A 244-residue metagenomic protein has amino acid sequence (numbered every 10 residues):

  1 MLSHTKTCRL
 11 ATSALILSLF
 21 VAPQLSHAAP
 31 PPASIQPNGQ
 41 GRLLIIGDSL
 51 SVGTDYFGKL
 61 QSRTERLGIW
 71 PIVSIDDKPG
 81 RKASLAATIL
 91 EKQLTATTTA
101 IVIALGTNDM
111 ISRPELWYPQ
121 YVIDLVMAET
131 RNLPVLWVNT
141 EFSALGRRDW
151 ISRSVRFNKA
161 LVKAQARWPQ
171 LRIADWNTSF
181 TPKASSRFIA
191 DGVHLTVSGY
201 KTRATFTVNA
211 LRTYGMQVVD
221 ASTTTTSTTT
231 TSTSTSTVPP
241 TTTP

Functional and structural regions predicted by a protein language model:
L2-T12: Bacterial N-terminal signal peptides that target proteins for export
S13-A22: Bacterial N-terminal signal peptides
S26-A28: Boundary at the C-terminal end of the N-terminal hydrophobic targeting segment
Q36-Y121, A144-G146, S152-V155: Conserved SGNH/GDSL esterase-like catalytic core that processes O-acyl groups on lipids and polysaccharides
Q120-M127, N158: Generic structural signal for well-ordered alpha-helices, preferentially at hydrophobic/aromatic core positions
T130-P134: A short helix->loop->beta-strand "cap" motif at the edges of active sites that frequently abuts
L145-T226: Catalytic His-Asp segment of secreted/periplasmic serine-dependent ester chemistry enzymes
T223-P244: Extracellular mucin-like PTS domains
